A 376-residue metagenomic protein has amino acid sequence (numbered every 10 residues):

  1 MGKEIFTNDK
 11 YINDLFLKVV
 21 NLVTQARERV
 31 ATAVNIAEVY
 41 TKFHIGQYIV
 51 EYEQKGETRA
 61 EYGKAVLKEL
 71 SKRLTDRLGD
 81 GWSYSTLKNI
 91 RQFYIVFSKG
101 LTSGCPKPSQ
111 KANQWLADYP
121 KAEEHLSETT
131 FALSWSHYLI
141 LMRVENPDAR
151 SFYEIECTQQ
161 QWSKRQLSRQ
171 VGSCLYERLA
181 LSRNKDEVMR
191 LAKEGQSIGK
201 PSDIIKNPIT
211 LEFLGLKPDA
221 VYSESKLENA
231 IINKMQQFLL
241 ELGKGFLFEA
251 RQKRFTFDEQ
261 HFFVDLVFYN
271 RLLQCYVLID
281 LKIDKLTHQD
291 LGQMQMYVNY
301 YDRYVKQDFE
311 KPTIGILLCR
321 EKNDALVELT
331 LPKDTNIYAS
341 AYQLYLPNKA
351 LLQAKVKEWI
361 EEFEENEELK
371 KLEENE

Functional and structural regions predicted by a protein language model:
M1-E376: Basic, low-complexity intrinsically disordered segments
